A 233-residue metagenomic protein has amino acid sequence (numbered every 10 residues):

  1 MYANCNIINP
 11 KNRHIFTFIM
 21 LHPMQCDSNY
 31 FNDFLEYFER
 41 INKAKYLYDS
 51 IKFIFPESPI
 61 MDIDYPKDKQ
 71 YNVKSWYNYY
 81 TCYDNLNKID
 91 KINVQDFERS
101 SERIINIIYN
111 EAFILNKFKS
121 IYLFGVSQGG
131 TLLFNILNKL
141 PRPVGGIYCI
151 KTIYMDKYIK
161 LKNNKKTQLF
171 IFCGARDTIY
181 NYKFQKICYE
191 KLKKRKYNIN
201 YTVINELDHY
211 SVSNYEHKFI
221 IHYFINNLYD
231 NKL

Functional and structural regions predicted by a protein language model:
Y2, N6, F16-F118: Serine-hydrolase catalytic machinery in alpha/beta-hydrolase-like enzymes
I8-T17, N164-K166: Proline/glycine-enriched tight loop/beta-turn segments at coil->beta junctions that connect or precede beta-strands
H22-M24, I121-S127, G174: Conserved alpha/beta-hydrolase "nucleophile elbow" surrounding the catalytic nucleophile
E57-M61, I153, L207: Short beta-to-alpha linker loops that shape the active-site pocket of alpha/beta-hydrolase fold enzymes
K117-N164: Primarily recognizes the serine-hydrolase "nucleophile elbow" in alpha/beta-hydrolase and SGNH/GDSL folds
F170, K183-L233: C-terminal catalytic histidine-bearing segment of alpha/beta-hydrolase fold enzymes
F170-C173, D177: Short beta-strand/loop motif that positions the catalytic acidic residue of the alpha/beta-hydrolase fold
